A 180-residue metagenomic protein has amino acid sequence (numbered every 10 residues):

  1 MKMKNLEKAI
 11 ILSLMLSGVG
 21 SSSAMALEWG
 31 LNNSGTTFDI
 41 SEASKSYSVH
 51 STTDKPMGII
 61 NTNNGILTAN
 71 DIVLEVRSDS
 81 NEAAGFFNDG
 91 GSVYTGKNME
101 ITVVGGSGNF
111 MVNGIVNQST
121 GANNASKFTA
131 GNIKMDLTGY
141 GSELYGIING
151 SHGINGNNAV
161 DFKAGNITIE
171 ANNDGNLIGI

Functional and structural regions predicted by a protein language model:
M1-A26: Gram-negative bacterial Sec-dependent N-terminal signal peptides
L27-I180: Surface-exposed loop/turn motifs in large extracellular/passenger domains
